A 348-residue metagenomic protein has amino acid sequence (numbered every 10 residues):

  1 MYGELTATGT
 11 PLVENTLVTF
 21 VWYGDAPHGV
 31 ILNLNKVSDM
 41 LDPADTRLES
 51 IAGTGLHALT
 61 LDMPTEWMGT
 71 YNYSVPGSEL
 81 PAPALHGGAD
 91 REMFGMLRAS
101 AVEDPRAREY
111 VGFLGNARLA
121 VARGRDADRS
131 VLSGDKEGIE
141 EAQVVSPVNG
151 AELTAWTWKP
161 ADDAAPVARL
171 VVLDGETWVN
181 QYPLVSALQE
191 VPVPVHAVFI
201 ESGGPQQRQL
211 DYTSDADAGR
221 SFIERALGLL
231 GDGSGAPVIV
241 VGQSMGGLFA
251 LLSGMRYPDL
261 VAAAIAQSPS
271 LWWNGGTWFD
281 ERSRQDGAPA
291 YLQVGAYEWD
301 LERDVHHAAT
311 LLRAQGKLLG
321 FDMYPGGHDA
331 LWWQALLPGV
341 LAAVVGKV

Functional and structural regions predicted by a protein language model:
Y2, G9-E66, P76-K136, E141: Aromatic-rich carbohydrate-binding modules that target alpha-glucans
N149-A161: A short loop-to-beta-strand scaffold at the N-terminal edge of the catalytic core in hydrolase folds
T157, F222-A236: Conserved acidic catalytic loop of the alpha/beta-hydrolase fold
A165-E176: Short beta-strand element of the alpha/beta-hydrolase
G175, S202, I265-W273, A296-Y297: Active-site nucleophile loop of the alpha/beta-hydrolase fold
G175-R225: Cap/lid segment of the alpha/beta-hydrolase catalytic domain
Y182-P183, G235-Q285: Primarily recognizes the serine-hydrolase "nucleophile elbow" in alpha/beta-hydrolase and SGNH/GDSL folds
S270-A335: The feature captures the conserved acid-bearing segment of alpha/beta-hydrolase catalytic domains
